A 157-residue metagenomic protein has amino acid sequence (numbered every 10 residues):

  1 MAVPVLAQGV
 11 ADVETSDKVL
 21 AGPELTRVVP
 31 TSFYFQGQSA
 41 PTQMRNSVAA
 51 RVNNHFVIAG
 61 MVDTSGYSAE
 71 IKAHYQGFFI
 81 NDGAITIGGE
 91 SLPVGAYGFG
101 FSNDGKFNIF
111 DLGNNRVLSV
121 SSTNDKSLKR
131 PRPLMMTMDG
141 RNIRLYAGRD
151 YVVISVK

Functional and structural regions predicted by a protein language model:
A2-P4: N-terminal signal peptide c-region/cleavage motif recognized by signal peptidases
L6-E70, S119-K157: Primarily secretory-pathway and cell-envelope proteins
A49-N53, I85-T86, I109-G113, A147: Short acidic, glycine-rich loop/turn motifs
F56, T86, S91-P93, R116 (+1 more regions): Short, solvent-exposed loop/turn motifs
D63-L112: Mid-length scaffold segments of soluble, non-membrane domains
L112-V120: Short, Lys/Arg-enriched charge-dense amphipathic segments
